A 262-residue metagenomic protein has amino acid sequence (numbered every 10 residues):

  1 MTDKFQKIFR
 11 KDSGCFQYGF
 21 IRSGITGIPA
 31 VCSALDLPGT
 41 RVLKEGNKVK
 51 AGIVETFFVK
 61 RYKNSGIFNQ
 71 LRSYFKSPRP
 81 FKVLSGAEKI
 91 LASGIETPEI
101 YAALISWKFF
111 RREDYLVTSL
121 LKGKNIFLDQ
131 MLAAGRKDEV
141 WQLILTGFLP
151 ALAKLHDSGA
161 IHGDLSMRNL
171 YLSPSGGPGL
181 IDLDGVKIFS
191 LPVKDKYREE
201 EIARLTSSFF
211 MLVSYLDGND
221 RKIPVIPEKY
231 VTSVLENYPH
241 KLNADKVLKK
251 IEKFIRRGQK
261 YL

Functional and structural regions predicted by a protein language model:
M1-T40, I255-Q259: Juxta-kinase regulatory segment immediately upstream of eukaryotic protein kinase catalytic domains
G27-I126, A153-S158, I251: Conserved ATP-binding subdomain of kinase catalytic cores across diverse folds
K122, M167, G185: Short, glycine/acidic-enriched loop or turn micro-motifs at the edges of active sites
I126-R136: AlphaC helix of the protein kinase catalytic domain
D157-M167: Catalytic-loop of the protein kinase fold
N169-I181: Conserved protein kinase catalytic/activation segment
G179-Y261: C-lobe/activation-segment region of protein kinase-like
